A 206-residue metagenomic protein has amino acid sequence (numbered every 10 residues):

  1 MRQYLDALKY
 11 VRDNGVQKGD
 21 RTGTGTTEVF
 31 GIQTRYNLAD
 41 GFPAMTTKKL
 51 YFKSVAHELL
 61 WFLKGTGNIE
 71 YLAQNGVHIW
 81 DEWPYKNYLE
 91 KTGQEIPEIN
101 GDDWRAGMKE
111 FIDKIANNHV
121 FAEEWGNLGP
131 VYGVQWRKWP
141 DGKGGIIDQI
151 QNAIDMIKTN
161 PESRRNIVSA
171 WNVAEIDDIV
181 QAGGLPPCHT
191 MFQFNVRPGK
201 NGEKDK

Functional and structural regions predicted by a protein language model:
M1-K206: Terminal, non-catalytic protein-protein interaction segments that mediate quaternary/complex assembly
